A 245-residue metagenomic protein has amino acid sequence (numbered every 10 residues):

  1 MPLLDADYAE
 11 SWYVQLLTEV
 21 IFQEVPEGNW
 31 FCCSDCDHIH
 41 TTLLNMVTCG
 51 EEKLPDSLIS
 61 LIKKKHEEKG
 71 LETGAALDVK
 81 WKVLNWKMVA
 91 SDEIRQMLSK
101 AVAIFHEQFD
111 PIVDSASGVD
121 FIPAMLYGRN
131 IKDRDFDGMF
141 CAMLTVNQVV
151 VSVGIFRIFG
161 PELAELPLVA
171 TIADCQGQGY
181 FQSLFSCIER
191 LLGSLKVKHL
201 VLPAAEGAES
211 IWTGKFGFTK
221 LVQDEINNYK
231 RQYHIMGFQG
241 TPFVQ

Functional and structural regions predicted by a protein language model:
M1-S99, P111: PHD-type zinc finger and closely related Cys/His-rich zinc-binding mini-domains in nuclear regulators
P2, E19-F22, W81-S91, F136 (+4 more regions): Short interface patches used for recognition in eukaryotic signaling and trafficking proteins
W86, S91-C175: A conserved beta-strand-loop-helix scaffold within acyl/acetyltransferase catalytic domains
M139, F238-V244: Short hydrophobic/aromatic beta-strand or adjacent loop that forms the aromatic wall/cage of a ligand/substrate-binding
G177-L191: Conserved acetyl-CoA-binding loop-helix of GNAT-fold acetyltransferases
R190-E206: Conserved GNAT acetyl-CoA-binding A-motif
P203, F218-Q239: Conserved catalytic-core motifs of GNAT/GCN5-like acyltransferases
W212-T213: Conserved active-site tyrosine of GNAT-family acetyltransferases
